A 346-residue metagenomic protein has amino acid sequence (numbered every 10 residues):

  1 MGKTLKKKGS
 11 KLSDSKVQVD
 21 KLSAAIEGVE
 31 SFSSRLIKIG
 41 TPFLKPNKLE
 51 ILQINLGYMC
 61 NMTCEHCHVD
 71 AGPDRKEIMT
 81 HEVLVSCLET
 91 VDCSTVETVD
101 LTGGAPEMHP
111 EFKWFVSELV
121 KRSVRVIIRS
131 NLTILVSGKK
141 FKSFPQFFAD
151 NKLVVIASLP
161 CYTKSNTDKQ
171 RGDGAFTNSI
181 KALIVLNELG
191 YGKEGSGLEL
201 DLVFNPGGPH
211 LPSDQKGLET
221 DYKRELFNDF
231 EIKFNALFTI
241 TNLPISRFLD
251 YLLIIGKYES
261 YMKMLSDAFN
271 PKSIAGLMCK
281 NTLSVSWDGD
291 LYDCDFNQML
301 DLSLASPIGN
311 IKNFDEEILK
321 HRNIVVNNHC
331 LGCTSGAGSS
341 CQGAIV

Functional and structural regions predicted by a protein language model:
M1-V17: Intrinsically disordered, low-structural-confidence terminal and linker regions
K3, D290-V346: Flexible mid-to-C-terminal extensions adjoining Fe-S/redox cofactors in radical SAM and related proteins
D14-G103, E107-R122: Conserved alpha-helical substructure of the radical SAM core
G40-F43, A268-K272, I318-H321: Short, P/G- and charge-enriched loop/turn segments at secondary-structure junctions
I51, D70-T80, S94-H109, V120-K140 (+2 more regions): Core AdoMet radical
T63, T95, N151-K152, S196-E199 (+2 more regions): Short loop/turn motifs at secondary-structure junctions
K164-C279: Radical SAM enzyme [4Fe-4S]-AdoMet core and its adjacent flexible, acidic and glycine-rich loops/tails across
V285-S286: Short, acidic, Ser/Thr-enriched surface-loop or helix-capping motifs
